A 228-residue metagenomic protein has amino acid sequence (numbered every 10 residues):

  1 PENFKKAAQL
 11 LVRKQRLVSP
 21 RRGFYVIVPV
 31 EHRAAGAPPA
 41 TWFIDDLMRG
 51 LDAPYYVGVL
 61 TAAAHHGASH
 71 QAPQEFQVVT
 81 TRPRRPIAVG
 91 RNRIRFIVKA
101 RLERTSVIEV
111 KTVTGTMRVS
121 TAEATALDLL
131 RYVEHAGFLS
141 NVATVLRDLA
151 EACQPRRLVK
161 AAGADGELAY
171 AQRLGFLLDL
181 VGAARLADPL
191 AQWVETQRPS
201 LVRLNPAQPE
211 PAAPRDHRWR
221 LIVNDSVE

Functional and structural regions predicted by a protein language model:
P1-P54, A150-Q172, D179: Short beta-edge/loop segments at beta->alpha junctions of small alpha/beta modules that act as binding/recognition
K6, V57, T121-T125: Short, well-structured alpha-helical interface segments that form or flank functional binding sites
G23, V59, Q74-F76, L139-A143: Short coil/turn segments at secondary-structure boundaries
P29, T80, V98, T121 (+1 more regions): Pocket-edge structural micro-motifs
P54-I108: Exposed, interaction-prone assembly regions rather than primary DNA-binding/catalytic cores
V107-E228: Hydrophobic alpha-helical interaction segments
